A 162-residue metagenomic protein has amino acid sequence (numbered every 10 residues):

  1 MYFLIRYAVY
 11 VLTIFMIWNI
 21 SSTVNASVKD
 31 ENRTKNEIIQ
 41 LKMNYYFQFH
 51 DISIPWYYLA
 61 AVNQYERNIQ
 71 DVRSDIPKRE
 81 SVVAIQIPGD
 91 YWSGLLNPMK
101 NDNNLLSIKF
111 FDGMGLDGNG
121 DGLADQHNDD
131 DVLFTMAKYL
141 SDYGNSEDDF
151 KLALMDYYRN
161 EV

Functional and structural regions predicted by a protein language model:
Y2-N25: Sec-dependent N-terminal signal peptides of Gram-positive bacterial secreted proteins and lipoproteins
S27-V162: Catalytic glycan-binding domains that act on GlcNAc-containing polysaccharides
